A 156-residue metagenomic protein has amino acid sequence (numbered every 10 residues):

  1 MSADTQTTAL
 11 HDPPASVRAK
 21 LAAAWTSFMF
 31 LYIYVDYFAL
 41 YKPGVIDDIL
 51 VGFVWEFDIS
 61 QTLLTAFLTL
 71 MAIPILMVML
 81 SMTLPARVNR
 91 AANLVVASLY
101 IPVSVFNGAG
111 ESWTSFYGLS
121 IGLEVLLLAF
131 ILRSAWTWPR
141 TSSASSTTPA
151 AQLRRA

Functional and structural regions predicted by a protein language model:
S2-L31: Cytosolic juxtamembrane helix and N-cap/initiation of the first transmembrane helix
F28-Q61: Hydrophobic transmembrane helix segments
E56-I73: Interfacial helix-start motif at the membrane-water boundary
T69-M77, A97, E124: Core segments of transmembrane alpha-helices that mediate helix-helix packing or line hydrophobic substrate/ligand
M71-A91: Juxtamembrane helix-break-helix junctions at the cytosolic face of small multi-pass alpha-helical membrane proteins
N89, P102-S120: Membrane-helix boundary connector in multi-pass membrane proteins
A92-Y100: Central hydrophobic cores of alpha-helical transmembrane segments in multi-pass integral membrane proteins
L126-T148, A156: Membrane-water interface at the C-terminal end of transmembrane alpha helices
